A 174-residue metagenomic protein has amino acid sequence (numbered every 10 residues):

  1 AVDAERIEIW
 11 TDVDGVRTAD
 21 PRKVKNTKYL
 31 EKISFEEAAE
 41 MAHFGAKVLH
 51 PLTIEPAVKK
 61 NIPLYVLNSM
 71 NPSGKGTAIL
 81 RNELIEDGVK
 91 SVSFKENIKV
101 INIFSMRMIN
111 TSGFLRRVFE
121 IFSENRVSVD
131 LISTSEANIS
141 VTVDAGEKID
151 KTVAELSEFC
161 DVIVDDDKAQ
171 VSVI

Functional and structural regions predicted by a protein language model:
A1-I174: C-terminal catalytic "cap/lid" subdomain
